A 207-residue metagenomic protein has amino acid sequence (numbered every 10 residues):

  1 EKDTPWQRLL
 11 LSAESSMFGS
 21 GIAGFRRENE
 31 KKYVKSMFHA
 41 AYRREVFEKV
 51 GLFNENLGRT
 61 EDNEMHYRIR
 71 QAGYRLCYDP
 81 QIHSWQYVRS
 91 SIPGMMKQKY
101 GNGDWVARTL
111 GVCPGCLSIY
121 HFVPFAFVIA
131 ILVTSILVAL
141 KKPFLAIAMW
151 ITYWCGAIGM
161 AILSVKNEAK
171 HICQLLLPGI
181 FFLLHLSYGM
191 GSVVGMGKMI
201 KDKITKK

Functional and structural regions predicted by a protein language model:
E1-K2, L10-H39, E48, V112: Short, flexible, basic/aromatic active-site loop/helix in glycosyltransferases
E1-S12, S16, R75-Y87: Conserved donor NDP-sugar-binding/catalytic core segment of glycosyltransferases
S15-F25, G189-K207: Low-complexity, charge- and small-residue-enriched intrinsically disordered regions
E48, N54-L117: Catalytic donor/gating beta->alpha subdomain of glycosyltransferases that bind UDP-sugars
L117-F125: Select subsegments of transmembrane alpha-helices in polytopic membrane proteins, especially boundary-proximal
A126-K201: Membrane-embedded multi-pass helical conduit in multi-pass membrane proteins, especially envelope-biosynthetic
